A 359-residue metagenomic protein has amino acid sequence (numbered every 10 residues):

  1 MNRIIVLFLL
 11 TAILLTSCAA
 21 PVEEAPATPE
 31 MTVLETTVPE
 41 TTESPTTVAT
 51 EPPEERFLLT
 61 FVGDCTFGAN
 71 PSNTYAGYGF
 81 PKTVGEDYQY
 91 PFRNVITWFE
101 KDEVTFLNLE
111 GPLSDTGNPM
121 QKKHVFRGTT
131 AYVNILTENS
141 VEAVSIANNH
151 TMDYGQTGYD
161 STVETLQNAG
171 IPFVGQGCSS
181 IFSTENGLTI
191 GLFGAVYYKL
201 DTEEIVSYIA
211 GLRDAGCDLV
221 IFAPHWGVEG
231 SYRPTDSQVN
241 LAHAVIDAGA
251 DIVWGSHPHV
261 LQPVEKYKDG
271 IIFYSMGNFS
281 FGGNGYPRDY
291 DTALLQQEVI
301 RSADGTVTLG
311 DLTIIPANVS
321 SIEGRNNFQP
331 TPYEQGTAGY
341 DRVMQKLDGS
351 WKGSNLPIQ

Functional and structural regions predicted by a protein language model:
M1-N2, P39: Generic cytosolic/nucleocytoplasmic N-terminal low-complexity/intrinsically disordered segments
N2-L9: Sec-dependent signal peptide recognition, specifically the positively charged N-region followed immediately by
I5, E23-E24: A taxonomically broad motif for mature regions of secreted/extracellular, amphipathic or lipid/surface-interacting
L9-L10, I221: Hydrophobic alpha-helical targeting segments used for export or membrane insertion
T11-A12, F193: N-terminal leader/targeting segments
L14-S17: C-terminal motif of bacterial Sec signal peptides marking the signal peptidase cleavage site
A19-E23, P29-Q359: Acidic, metal/ion-coordinating pockets
